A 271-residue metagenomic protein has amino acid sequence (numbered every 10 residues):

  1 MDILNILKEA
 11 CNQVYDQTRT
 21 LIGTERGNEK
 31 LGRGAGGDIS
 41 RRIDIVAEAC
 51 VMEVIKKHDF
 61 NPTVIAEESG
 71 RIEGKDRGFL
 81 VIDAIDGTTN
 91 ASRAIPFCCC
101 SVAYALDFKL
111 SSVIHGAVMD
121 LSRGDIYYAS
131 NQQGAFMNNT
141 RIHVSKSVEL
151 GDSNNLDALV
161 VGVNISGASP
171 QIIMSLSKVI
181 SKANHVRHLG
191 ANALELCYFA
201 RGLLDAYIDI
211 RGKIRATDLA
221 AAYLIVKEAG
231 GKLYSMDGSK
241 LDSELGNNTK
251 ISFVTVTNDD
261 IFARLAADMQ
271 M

Functional and structural regions predicted by a protein language model:
M1-I85: N-terminal subdomain of lithium-sensitive/metallo-dependent phosphomonoesterases centered on the IMPase/IPPase/PAP
L4, T18, K57, Q132 (+1 more regions): An extended, acidic
D44, G87-T88, F199, V226: Buried hydrophobic positions in well-ordered alpha/beta secondary-structure cores of metabolic enzymes
D59-N61, K75-R77, A94-I95, S111-I114 (+4 more regions): Short coil/turn connectors at secondary-structure junctions
T63-E67, A91, R187-G190, S235: General beta-strand structural signal in soluble alpha/beta enzymes
R71, D120-G124, Q132-A135, R141-I142 (+1 more regions): Short acidic/polar capping segments at secondary-structure boundaries
D76-Q132, F136: DPxDG-like acidic metal-binding loop motif
K109-L110, G134-M137, I142, D260-R264: Short helix-loop capping/hinge motifs at secondary-structure junctions, enriched in acidic/polar residues
